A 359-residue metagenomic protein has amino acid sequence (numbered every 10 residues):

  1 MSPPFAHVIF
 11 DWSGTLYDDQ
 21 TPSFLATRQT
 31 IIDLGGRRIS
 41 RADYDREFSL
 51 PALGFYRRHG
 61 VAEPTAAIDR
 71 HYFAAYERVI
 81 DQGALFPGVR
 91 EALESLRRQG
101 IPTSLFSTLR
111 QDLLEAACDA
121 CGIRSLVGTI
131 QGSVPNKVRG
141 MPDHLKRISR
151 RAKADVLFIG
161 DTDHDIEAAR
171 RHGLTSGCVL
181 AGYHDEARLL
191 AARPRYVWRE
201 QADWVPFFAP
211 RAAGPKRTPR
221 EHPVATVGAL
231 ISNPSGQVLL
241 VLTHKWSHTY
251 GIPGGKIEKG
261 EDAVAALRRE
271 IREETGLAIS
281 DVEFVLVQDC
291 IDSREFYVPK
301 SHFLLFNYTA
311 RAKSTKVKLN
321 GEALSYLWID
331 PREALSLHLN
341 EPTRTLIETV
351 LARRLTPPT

Functional and structural regions predicted by a protein language model:
S2-R90: N-terminal helical cap/lid subdomain that shapes the substrate entry/recognition surface in HAD-like hydrolases
H7, R139-I166: Conserved Lys-Pro-Asp/Glu-containing loop-to-beta segment of HAD-superfamily phosphomonoesterases, centered on
R78-L105, Q111-E115, R139-P142: Short, acidic loop-to-helix structural element flanking the phosphoryl-transfer center in phosphate-processing enzymes
F158-R199: Acidic, Mg2+-coordinating phosphoryl-transfer loop and its flanking beta/alpha structural elements, shared across
P210-L230: Acidic, metal-coordinating catalytic segment for phosphate/diphosphate chemistry, firing primarily on the Nudix
N233, Q237-E274: Conserved Nudix-box catalytic region and its N-terminal flanking loop in Nudix hydrolases and closely related
N233, Q288-K316, V350: Active-site-adjacent beta-strand/loop module that shapes the phosphate/pyrophosphate-binding cleft
N307-T309, K318-V350: NUDIX/MutT-family hydrolases
